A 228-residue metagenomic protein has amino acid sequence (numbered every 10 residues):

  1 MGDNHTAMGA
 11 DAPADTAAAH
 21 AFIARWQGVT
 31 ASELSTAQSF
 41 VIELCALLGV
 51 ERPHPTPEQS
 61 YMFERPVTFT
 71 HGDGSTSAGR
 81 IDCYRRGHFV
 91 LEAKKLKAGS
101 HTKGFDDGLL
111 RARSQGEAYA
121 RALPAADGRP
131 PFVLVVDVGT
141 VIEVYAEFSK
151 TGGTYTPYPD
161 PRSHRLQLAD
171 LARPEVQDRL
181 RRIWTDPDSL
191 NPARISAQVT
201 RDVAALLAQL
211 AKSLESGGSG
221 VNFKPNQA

Functional and structural regions predicted by a protein language model:
M1-A24, D73-G79, H88, A93-A118 (+1 more regions): Short, basic/polar, glycine-containing "phosphate-handling" surface segments that engage DNA
I23-R65: Acidic-basic catalytic patches of nuclease active cores, encompassing PD-(D/E)XK and other metal-cofactor nuclease
A37-F40, T56-Y61, R65-F69, D106-R113 (+1 more regions): Short linear motifs at secondary-structure transitions and domain/linker junctions
L44, C83, L91: N-terminal cofactor/phosphate-binding cores enriched in small/glycine residues, especially glycine-rich loops such as
C45, P66-T68, P124, K150: Short linear sequence elements within intrinsically disordered, low-complexity coil regions
A46-P53, R86, P124-G128: Short, solvent-exposed loop/edge-beta patches enriched in aromatic
P53-G87: Active-site metal-binding core of divalent-cation-utilizing nuclease and nuclease-like domains
